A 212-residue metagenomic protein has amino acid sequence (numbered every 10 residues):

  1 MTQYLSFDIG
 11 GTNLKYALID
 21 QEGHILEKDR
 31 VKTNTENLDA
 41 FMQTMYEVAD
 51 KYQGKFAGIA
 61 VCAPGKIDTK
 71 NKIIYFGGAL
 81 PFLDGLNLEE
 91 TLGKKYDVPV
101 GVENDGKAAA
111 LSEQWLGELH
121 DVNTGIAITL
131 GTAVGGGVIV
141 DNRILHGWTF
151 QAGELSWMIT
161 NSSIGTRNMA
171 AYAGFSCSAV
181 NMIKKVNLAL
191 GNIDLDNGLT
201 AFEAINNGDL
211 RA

Functional and structural regions predicted by a protein language model:
M1-L5: Extreme N-terminal starter segment of soluble prokaryotic enzymes
D8, D105, G131: Active-site glycine-centered loops adjacent to acidic/histidine catalytic or metal-binding residues that shape
A17-L18, L38-A40, G101, L116-A212: Glycine/GP-enriched mid-protein hinge/lid loop-to-helix segment characteristic of carbohydrate kinases
H24-K55: N-terminal phosphate-binding loop and adjacent alpha-helix
I25, I74, I144-L145: Hydrophobic "anchor" residues
L38-Y46, A57-G58, K66-T124: Glycine-rich phosphate-binding loop and adjoining helix at the ATP-binding site of ATP-dependent phosphoryl-transfer
M45-I59, P99-V100, A189-D194, A201: Phosphate/pyrophosphate-binding loops at sites that engage ATP/ADP/AMP, CoA/4′-phosphopantetheine, polyphosphate
